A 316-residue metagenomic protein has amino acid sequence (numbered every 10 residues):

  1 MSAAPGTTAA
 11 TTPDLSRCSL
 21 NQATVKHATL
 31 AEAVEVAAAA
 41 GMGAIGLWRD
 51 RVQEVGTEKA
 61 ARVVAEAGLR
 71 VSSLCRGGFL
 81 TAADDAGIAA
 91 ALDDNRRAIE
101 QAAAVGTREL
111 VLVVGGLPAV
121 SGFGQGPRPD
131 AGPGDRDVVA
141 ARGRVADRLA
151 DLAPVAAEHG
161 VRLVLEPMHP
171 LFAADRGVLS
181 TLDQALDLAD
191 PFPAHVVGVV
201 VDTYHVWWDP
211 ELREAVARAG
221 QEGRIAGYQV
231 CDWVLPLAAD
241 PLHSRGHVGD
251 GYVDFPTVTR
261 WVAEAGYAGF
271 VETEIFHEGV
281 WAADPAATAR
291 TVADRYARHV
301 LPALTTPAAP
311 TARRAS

Functional and structural regions predicted by a protein language model:
M1-G41, A65, G106-T107, S121-Q125 (+2 more regions): Histidine-acidic metal/acid-base catalytic patches
P5-P13, D85-G198, W208, A287 (+1 more regions): Active-site acidic/histidine proton-transfer and metal-coordination neighborhood in alpha/beta enzyme cores
T24-K26, R49-R51, G77-L80, V114-P118 (+4 more regions): Active-site-proximal loop/turn and secondary-structure-junction residues that shape catalytic pockets, frequently
V36-E54, C75-L80: N-terminal substrate-binding region of glycoside hydrolase catalytic domains
G46, S73-C75, V111, V164 (+2 more regions): Conserved beta-strand positions in the central sheet of alpha/beta enzyme cores
G46-A65, G116-S121, F172-A173: Glycine-rich, proline-tolerant flexible connector loops at the mouths of alpha/beta enzymes
V55-V71, A131, D135, V161: Short acidic, glycine/proline-enriched helix-loop-strand junctions
A61-G77, V145-E158, D183-F192, V253-R260: Alpha-helix-loop-beta-strand connector modules within alpha/beta enzyme cores
